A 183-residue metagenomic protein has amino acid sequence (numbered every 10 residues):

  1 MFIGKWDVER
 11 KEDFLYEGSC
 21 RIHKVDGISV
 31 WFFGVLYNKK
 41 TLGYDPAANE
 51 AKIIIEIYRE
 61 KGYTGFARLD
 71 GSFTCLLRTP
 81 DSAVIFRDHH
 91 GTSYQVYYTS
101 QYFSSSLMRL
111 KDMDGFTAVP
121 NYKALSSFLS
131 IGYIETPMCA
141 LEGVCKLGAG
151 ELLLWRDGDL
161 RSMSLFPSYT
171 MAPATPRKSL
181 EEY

Functional and structural regions predicted by a protein language model:
M1-Y183: Cysteine-centered catalytic environments shared across enzyme families
